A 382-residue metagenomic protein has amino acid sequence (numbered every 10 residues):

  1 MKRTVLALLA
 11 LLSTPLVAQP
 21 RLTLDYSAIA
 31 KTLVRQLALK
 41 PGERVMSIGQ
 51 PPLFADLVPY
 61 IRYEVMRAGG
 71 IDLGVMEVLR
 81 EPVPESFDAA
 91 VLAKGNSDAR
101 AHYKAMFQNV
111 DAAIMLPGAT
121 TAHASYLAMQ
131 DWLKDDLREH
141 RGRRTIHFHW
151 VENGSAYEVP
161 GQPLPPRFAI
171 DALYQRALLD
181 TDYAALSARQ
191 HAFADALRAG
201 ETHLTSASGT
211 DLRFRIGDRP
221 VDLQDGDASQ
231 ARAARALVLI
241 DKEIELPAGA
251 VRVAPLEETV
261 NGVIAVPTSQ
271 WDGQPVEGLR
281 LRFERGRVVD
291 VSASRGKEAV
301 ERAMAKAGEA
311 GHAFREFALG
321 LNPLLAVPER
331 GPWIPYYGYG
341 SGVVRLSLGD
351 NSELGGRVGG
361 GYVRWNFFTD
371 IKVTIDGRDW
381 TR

Functional and structural regions predicted by a protein language model:
M1-T4: Positively charged n-region of N-terminal signal peptides that target proteins for export
L6-P15: Bacterial N-terminal signal peptides
A18-N261, W271: Active-site bordering "gate/hinge" segments that shape substrate access to catalytic or cofactor-binding pockets
P52-L53, A119-T120, E152, R219-V221 (+6 more regions): Short, glycine-/Ser/Thr-/acidic-enriched flexible segments
S208-G209, D218, F283-R287, I375-G377: Short acidic-glycine loop/turn motifs at beta-strand connectors
N261, Q274, D290-G356: Dual-mode signal for accessory low-complexity, basic/Gly-rich regions
V276-S292: Active-site and channel-lining beta-strand-loop segments that bind or position nucleotide-derived/phosphorylated
V343-R382: Intrinsically disordered terminal and processing segments
